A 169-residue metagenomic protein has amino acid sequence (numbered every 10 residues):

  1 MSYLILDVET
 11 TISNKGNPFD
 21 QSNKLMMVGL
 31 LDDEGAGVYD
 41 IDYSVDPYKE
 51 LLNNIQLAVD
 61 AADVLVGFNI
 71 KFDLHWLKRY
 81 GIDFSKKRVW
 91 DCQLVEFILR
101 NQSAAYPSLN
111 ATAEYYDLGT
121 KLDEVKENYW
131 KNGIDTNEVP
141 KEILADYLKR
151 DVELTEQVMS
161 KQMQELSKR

Functional and structural regions predicted by a protein language model:
M1-V28: Entry/capping segment at the start of metal-dependent catalytic domains with acidic active-site entry clusters
T11, L166-R169: Common nucleic-acid-contacting/processivity interface regions adjacent to the catalytic cores of nucleic-acid enzymes
N23, L30, E34-S167: Active-site-proximal helix-loop-helix substrate-binding element of RNase H-like nuclease domains
